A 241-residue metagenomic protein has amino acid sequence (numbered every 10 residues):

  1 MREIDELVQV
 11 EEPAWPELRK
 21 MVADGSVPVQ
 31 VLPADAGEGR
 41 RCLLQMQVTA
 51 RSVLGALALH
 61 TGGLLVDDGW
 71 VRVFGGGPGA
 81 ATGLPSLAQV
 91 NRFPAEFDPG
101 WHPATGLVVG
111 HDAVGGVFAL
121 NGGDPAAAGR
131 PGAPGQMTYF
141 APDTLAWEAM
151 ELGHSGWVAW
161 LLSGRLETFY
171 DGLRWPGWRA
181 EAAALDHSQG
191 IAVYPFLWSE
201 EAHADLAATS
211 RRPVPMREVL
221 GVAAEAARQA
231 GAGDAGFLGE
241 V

Functional and structural regions predicted by a protein language model:
M1-P125, R179-V241: A surface-exposed partner-binding patch
E11, V66, F97, D143 (+3 more regions): Acidic, low-complexity intrinsically disordered regions
G129-G172: Compact, glycine/acidic-enriched structural inserts
W157-P195: Short aromatic loop motif centered on NTY/YTY
